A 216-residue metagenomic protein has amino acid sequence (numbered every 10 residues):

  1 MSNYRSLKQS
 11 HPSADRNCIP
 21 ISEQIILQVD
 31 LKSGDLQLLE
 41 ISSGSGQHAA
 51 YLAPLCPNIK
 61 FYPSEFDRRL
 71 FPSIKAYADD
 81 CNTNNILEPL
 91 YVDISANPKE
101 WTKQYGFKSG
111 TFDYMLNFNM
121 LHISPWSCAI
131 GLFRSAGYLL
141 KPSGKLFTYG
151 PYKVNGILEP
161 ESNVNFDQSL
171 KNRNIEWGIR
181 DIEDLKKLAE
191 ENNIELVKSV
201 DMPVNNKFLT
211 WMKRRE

Functional and structural regions predicted by a protein language model:
M1-S33: Class I SAM-dependent methyltransferase Rossmann-like catalytic core, especially the SAM/SAH-binding loop
S33-G44: Conserved class I S-adenosyl-L-methionine
L39, A50-W101: Class I SAM-dependent methyltransferase SAM/SAH-binding core
L116: A conserved beta-strand element that flanks and buttresses the S-adenosyl-L-methionine
I123-A136: A short, conserved alpha-helix within the catalytic core of class I
S143-N155: Conserved beta-strand signature within the Rossmann-like core of class I S-adenosyl-L-methionine
E159-E183: Conserved Class I S-adenosyl-L-methionine
I194-E216: Core SAM-dependent methyltransferase catalytic element
